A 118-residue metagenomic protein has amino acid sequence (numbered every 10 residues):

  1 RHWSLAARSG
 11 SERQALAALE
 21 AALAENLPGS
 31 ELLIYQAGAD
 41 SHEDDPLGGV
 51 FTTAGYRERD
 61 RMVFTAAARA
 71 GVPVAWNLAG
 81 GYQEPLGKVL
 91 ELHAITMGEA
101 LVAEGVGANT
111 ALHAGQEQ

Functional and structural regions predicted by a protein language model:
R1-Q118: A general "terminal functional-core" signal
